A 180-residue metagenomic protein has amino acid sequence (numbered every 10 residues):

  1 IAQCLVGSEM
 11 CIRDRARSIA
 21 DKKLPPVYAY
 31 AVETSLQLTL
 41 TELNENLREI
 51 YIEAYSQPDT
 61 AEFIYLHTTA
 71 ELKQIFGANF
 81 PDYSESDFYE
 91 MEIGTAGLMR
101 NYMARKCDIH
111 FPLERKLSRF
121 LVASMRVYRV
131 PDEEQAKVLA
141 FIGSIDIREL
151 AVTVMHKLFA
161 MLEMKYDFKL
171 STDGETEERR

Functional and structural regions predicted by a protein language model:
I1-G7, C11-D14: Single conserved hydrophobic/aromatic residue that forms the stacking wall/gate of nucleotide- or nucleobase-binding
I12-R13, L38, K73, M125: Structural signal for well-ordered, non-membrane alpha-helices
D14-L47, S56-Q57, F63-T69: Hydrophobic alpha-helical connector segments
R15-K22, R48-Y51, Y102-H110: Secondary-structure edge/capping motif, primarily at the C-terminal ends of alpha-helices and the immediately following
V32, E53-M125: Amphipathic alpha-helical packing segments from all-alpha helical-bundle domains
Q37, T41-R48, N79, L98 (+2 more regions): Amphipathic alpha-helical interaction segments
R48-E53, E133-K137: Short, hydrophobic secondary-structure boundary micro-motifs
Q74, A78, A104, D108-R180: C-terminal peripheral helix-coil segments that are non-catalytic and often amphipathic
